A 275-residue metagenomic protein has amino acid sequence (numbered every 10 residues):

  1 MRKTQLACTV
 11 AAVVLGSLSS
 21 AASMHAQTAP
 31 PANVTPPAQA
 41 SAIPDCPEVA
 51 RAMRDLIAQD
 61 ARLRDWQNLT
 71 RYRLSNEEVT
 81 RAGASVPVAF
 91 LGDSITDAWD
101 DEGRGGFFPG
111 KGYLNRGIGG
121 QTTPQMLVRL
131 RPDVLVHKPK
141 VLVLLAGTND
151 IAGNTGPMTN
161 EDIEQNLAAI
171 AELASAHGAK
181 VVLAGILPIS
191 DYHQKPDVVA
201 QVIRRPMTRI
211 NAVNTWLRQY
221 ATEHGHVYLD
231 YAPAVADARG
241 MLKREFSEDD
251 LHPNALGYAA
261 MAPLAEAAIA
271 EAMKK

Functional and structural regions predicted by a protein language model:
M1-A89, T96, D101, G106 (+3 more regions): N-terminal secretory targeting modules
A89-L91, L114: Conserved beta-strand elements of the Class I
L91-G92, A184: Short hydrophobic segments within beta-strands
G92-D93, A255: Pocket-edge structural micro-motifs
T96-D97, G120, D150, P188: Active-site micro-motifs of SAM-dependent methyltransferase domains
G105-G112, L127-K275: Alpha-helical cap/lid subdomain in secreted, periplasmic, or secretory-pathway luminal O-acyl-processing enzymes
G112-T122: A short beta-strand-loop structural module common to alpha/beta enzyme folds
